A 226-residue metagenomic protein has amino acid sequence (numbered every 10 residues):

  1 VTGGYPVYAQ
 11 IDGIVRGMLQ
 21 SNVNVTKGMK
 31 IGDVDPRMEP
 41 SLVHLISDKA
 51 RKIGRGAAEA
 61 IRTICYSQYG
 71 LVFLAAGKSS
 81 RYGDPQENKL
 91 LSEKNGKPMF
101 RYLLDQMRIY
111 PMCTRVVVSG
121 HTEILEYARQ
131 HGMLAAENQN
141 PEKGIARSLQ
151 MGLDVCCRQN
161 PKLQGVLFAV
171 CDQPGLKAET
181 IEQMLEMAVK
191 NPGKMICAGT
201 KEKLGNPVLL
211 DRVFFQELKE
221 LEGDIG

Functional and structural regions predicted by a protein language model:
V1-Y66: Well-ordered secondary-structure scaffolds
G13, Q86-E93, A136-E142: Short glycine-enriched, charge-decorated loop/helix-capping segments at active-site entrances that position
S67-D84: N-terminal nucleotide-binding beta1-loop-alpha1 segment
L71-F73, V117-V118, L167-F168: Structural beta-sheet core signal
K89-L104: Short catalytic helix/loop segments, enriched in acidic residues and glycine and frequently bearing histidine
R101-G165, E179: Conserved N-terminal catalytic core of the sugar/cofactor nucleotidyltransferase
E142-Q216: Conserved beta-loop-beta/alpha segment of the NTase-like Rossmann-fold superfamily that binds/positions NTPs
F214-G226: Active-site oxyanion/phosphate-handling segment shared across diverse enzymes
